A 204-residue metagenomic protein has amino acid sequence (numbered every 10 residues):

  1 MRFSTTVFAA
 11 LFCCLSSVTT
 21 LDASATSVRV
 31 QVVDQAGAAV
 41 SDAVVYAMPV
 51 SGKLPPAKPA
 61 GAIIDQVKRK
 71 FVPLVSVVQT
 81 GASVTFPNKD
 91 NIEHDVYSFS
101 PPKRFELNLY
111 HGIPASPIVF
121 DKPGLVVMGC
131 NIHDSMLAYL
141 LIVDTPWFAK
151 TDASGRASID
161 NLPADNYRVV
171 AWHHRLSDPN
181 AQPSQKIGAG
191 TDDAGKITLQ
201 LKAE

Functional and structural regions predicted by a protein language model:
S16-S27, A36-G37, P56, K122 (+3 more regions): Beta-strand-rich domain onsets/edges
T26-A36, F71-E93, S116-G129: Beta-strand cores of secreted/periplasmic/IMS beta-sandwich domains, seen most often in copper-related folds
V28-D34, V45, F86, G155-A157 (+1 more regions): A short, amphipathic beta-strand motif
Q35-L54, N91, H133-Y139, A164-R168: Short, ordered, surface-exposed loop/turn motifs in non-cytosolic proteins
V45, S83-N88, M128, D165-R175: A short, solvent-exposed beta-strand micro-motif common in secreted/extracellular proteins
P56-K70, L74-V78, L109, W147-S154: Short, acidic Ser/Thr/Gly-rich low-complexity loop/linker segments typical of extracellular and cell-surface proteins
E106, H111, V143-K150, H174-G195: Structured interaction patches on ligand/partner-binding surfaces of diverse proteins
A115-P117, W147, S154-N161: Short, surface-exposed beta-strand/beta-hairpin micro-motifs centered on an aromatic residue
